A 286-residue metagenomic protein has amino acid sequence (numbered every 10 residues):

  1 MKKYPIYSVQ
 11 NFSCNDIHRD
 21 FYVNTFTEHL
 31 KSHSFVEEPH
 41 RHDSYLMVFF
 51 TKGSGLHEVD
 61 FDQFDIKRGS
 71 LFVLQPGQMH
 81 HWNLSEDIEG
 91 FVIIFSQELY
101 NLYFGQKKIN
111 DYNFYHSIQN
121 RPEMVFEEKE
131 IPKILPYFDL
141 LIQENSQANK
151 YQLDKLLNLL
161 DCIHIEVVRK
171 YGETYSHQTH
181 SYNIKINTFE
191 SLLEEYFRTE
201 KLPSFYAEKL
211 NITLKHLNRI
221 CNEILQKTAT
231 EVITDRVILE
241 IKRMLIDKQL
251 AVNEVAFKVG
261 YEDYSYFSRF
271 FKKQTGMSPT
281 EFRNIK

Functional and structural regions predicted by a protein language model:
M1-E58, D62-F64: Generic protein-terminus/edge-of-domain signal
Y4-I17, S85-Q143: A hydrophobic/aromatic-rich effector-binding and dimerization subdomain of bacterial HTH-type transcriptional regulators
L56-E58, L74, H80-S85: Short beta-strand His + acidic residue motifs that chelate non-heme Fe in jelly-roll/DSBH and cupin folds
F61-V73: Short acidic-glycine-tyrosine-enriched beta hairpin
G69, L217-N218, Y266-F267, F271: Short hydrophobic/aromatic patch on the recognition helix
K129-S176, I184: An amphipathic alpha-helical interaction segment
I142-N149, E166-Y175, T188-L202, I220-L225 (+3 more regions): Basic, amphipathic alpha-helical hairpins
E223-S265, E281-K286: Terminal helix-turn-helix DNA-binding modules in bacterial transcription factors
